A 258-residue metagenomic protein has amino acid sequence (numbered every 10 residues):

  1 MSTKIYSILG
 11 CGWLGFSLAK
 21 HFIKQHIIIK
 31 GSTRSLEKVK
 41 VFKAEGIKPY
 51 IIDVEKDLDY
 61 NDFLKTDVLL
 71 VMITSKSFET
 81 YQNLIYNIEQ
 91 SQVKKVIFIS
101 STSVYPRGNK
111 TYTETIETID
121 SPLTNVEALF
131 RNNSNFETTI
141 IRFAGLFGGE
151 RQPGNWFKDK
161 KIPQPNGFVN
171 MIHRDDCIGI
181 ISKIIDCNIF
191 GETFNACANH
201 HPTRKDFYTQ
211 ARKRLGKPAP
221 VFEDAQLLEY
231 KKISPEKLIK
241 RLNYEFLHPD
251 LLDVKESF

Functional and structural regions predicted by a protein language model:
Y6-C11: Conserved N-terminal Rossmann-fold NAD(P)-binding element of oxidoreductases
G15-F16: N-terminal Rossmann-fold NAD(P) dinucleotide-binding loop
I52-E55, Q226-F258: C-terminal amphipathic/interface module of NAD(P)-dependent oxidoreductases and related NAD-binding regulators
L64-F98, L123-L129: NAD(P)-cofactor binding segment of oxidoreductase domains
I85-I119: Conserved Rossmann-fold NAD(P)-dependent oxidoreductase catalytic core, especially the SDR/UDP-sugar
L129-G149: Conserved beta-loop-beta element that borders a ligand/cofactor-binding pocket
F143, I162-I185: Substrate-positioning beta->alpha
I180, D186-P235: Mid/C-terminal beta-alpha module of Rossmann-like enzyme folds, strongest in SDR-family dehydrogenases/epimerases
